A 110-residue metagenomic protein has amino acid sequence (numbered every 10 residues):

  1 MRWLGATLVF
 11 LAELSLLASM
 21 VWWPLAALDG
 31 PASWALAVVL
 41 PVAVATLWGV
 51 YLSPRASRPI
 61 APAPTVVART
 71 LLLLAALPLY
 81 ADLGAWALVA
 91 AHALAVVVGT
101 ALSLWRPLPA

Functional and structural regions predicted by a protein language model:
M1-L8, P31-L36, I60-V67, W86-A90: Structural motif marking the loop-to-transmembrane transition
M1-P31: Membrane-helix boundary elements
F10-L17, W34-R55, V66-L74: Core segments of alpha-helical transmembrane spans in multipass integral membrane proteins
L14-A18, W22, L74, P78 (+1 more regions): Alpha-helical transmembrane segments
V21-W34, P78-V89: Helix-coil boundary and interhelical linker segments in multi-pass alpha-helical membrane proteins
A37-V42, L88-V97: Hydrophobic core segments of alpha-helical transmembrane domains in multi-pass membrane proteins
R58-I60, P64, L71-A91, W105-P107: Membrane-helix boundary connector in multi-pass membrane proteins
V97-A110: Charged phosphate-binding loop/patch that engages nucleotide di/tri-phosphates or the phosphate backbone of nucleic
